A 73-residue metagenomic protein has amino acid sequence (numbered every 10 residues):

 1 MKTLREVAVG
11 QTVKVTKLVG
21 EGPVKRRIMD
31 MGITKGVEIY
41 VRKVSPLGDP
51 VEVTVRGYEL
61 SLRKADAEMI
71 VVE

Functional and structural regions predicted by a protein language model:
M1-E73: Compact, glycine-rich, soluble single-domain proteins
